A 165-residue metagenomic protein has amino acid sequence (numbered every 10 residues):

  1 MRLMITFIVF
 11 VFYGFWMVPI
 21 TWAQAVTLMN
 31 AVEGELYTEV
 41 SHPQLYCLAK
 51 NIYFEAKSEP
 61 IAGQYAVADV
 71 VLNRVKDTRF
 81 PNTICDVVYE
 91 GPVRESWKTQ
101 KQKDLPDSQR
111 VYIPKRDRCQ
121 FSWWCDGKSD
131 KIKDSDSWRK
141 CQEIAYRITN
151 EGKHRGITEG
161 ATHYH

Functional and structural regions predicted by a protein language model:
M1-I5: Positively charged n-region of N-terminal signal peptides that target proteins for export
F7-W16: Bacterial N-terminal signal peptides
P19-H165: Bacterial extracytoplasmic/cell-wall-associated proteins, especially those involved in peptidoglycan
